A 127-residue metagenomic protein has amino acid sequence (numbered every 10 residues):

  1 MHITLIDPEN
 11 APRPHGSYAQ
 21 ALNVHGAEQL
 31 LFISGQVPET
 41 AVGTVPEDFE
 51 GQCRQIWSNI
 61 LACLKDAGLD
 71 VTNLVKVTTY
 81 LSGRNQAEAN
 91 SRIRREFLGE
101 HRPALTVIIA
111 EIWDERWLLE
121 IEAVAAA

Functional and structural regions predicted by a protein language model:
M1-K76, L81-A127: N-terminal presequence-like segments and the immediate start of the first folded domain
